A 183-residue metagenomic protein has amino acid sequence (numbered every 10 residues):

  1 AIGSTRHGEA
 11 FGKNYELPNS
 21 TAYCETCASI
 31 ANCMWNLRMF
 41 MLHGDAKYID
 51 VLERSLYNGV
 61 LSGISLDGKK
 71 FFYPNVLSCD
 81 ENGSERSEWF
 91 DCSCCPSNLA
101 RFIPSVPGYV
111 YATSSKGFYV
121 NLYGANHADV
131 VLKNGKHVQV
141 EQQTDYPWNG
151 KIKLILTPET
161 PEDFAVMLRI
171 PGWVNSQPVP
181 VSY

Functional and structural regions predicted by a protein language model:
A1-Y183: Glycan-recognition and catalytic cores of secretory/periplasmic carbohydrate-active enzymes
